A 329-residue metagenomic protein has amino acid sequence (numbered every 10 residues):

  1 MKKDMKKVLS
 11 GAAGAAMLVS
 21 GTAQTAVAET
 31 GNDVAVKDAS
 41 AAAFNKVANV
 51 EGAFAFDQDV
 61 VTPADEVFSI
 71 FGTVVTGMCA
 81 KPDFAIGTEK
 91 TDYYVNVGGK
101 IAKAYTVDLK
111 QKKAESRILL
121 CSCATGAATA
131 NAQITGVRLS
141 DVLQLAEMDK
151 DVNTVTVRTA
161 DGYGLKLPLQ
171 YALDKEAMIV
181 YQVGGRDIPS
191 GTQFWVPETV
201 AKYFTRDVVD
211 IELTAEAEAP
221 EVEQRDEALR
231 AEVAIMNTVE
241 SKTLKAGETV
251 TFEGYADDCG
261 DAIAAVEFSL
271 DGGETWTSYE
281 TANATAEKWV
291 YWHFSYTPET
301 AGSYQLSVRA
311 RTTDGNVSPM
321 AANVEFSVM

Functional and structural regions predicted by a protein language model:
K3-G11, G21-Q305, R309-M329: N-terminal intrinsically disordered, low-complexity segments enriched in P/E/S/T
A16-S20: Hydrophobic membrane-insertion alpha-helices, especially the h-region of bacterial N-terminal signal peptides
